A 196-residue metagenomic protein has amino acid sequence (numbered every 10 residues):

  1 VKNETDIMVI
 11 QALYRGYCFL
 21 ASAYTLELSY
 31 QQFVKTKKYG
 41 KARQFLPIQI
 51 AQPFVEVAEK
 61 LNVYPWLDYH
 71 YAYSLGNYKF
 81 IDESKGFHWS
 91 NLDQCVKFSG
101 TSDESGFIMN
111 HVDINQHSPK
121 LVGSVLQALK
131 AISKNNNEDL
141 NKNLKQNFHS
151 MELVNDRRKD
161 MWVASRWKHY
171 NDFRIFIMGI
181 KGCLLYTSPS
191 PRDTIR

Functional and structural regions predicted by a protein language model:
K2-W89: Long, charged all-alpha helical bundle/coiled-coil segments in cytosolic proteins
T5-M8, A12, S102-D113, D139 (+2 more regions): Non-transmembrane, amphipathic alpha-helical segments
W66-S105, A164-W167, I175, G182: Catalytic cores of enzymes that engage adenine nucleotides and/or redox cofactors via long glycine-rich, Lys/Arg/His
S90-I108, G123-N135, K142: Short, charged/polar, low-complexity loop and linker segments that flank or interrupt alpha-helical bundles
D113-Q116, K120, Q127, K142 (+1 more regions): Charged, amphipathic alpha-helical oligomerization/scaffolding segments
I132-W162: Short secondary-structure subsegments characteristic of cysteine-rich extracellular domains
E152, R157-L185: Terminal interaction module
Y186-I195: Single conserved hydrophobic/aromatic residue that forms the stacking wall/gate of nucleotide- or nucleobase-binding
